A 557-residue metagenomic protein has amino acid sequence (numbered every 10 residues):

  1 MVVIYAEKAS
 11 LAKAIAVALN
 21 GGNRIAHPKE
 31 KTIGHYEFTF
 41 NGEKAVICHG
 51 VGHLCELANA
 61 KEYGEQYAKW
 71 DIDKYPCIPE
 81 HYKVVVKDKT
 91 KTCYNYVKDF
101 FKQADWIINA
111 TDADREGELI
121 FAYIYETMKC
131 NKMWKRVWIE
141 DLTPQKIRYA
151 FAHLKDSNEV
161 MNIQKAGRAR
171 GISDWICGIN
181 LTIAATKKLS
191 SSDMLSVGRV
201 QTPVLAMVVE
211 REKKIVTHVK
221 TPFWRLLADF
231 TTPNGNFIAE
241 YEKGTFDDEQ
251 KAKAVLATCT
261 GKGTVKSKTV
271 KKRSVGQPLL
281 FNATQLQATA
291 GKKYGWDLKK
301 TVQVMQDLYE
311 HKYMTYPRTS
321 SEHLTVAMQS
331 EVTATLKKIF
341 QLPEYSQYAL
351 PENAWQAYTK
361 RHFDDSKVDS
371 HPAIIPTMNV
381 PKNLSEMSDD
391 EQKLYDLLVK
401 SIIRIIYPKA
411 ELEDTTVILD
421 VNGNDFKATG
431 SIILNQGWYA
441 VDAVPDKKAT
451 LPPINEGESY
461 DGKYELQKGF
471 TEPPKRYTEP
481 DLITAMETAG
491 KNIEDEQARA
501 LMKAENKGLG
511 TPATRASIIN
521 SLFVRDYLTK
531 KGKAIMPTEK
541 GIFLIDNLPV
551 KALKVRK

Functional and structural regions predicted by a protein language model:
M1-G171, W175, A185: Intrinsically disordered, low-complexity regulatory segments
K8, D307-H311, I519-R525: Basic amphipathic alpha-helical segments that dock to polyanions
A9-A12, V51-E56, A113-G117, E140-K146 (+7 more regions): Conserved nucleotide-binding/hydrolysis micro-motifs of P-loop NTPases
N23-K29, S157-N162, I183-K187, K213-H218 (+2 more regions): Active-site phosphate-binding and catalytic loops of NTP-dependent enzymes
G42-V46, L54-K87, L195-Q306, E310 (+4 more regions): Long, highly charged, low-complexity internal segments
E310-Y313, N353: Extended, well-folded interaction surfaces typified by the phenylalanyl-tRNA synthetase beta subunit core
T315-F340, A504-L553: Accessory beta->alpha helical hairpin/"wing" motif in late/C-terminal subdomains of nucleic-acid enzymes
K338, L342-P372, L553-K557: Leucine-rich, amphipathic alpha-helical/linker segments
